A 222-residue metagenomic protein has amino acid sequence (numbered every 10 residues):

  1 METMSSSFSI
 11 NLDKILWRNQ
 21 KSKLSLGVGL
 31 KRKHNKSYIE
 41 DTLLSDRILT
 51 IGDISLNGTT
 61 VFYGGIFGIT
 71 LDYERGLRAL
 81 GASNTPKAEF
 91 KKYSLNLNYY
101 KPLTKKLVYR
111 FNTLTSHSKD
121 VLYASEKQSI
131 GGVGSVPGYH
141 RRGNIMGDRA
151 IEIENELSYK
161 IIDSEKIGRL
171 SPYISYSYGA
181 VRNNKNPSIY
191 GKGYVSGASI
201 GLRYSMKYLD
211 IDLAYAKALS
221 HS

Functional and structural regions predicted by a protein language model:
M1, S9, I15, G29-N35 (+8 more regions): Outer-membrane beta-barrel pore domains and translocons
M1-G65, S222: Gram-negative/organellar outer-membrane beta-barrel architecture
M4-F8, D46-G52, E89-Y93, G147-I153 (+3 more regions): Residues that define the transmembrane beta-barrel architecture of outer-membrane proteins
S9-N11, K23-G29, S55, I66-D72 (+5 more regions): Residue-level detector of the transmembrane beta-barrel scaffold of outer-membrane proteins
K36-R169, R182-N184: C-terminal outer-membrane beta-barrel translocator/porin domains of Gram-negative envelope proteins and their
V136-H140, S196, A216-H221: Short beta-alpha connecting loops at secondary-structure transitions that line or flank enzyme active sites
K160-I162, S171-A198: Outer-membrane beta-barrel transmembrane domain signature
